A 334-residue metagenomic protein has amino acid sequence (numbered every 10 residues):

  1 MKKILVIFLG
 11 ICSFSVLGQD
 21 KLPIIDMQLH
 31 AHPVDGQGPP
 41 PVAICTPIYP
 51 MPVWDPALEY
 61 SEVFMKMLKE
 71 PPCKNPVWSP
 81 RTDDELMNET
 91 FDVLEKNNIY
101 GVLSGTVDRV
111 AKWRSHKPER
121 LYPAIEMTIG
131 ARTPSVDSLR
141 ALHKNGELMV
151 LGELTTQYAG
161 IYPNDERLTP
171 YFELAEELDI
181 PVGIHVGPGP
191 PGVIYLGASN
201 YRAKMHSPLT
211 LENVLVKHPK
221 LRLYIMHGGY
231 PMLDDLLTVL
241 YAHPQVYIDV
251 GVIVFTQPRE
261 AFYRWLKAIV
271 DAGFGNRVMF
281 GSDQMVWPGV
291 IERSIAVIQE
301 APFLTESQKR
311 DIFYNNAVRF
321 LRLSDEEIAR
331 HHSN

Functional and structural regions predicted by a protein language model:
K3, Q19-N75, N88-D92, F274-R277 (+1 more regions): Mid-to-C-terminal alpha-helical segments outside catalytic/metal-binding sites
I4-F14: Sec-dependent N-terminal signal peptides
Q28, L94, G101, P123 (+7 more regions): Divalent metal-coordination and catalytic microenvironments
H32-V34, D108-A111, G130, Q157-A159 (+4 more regions): Active-site environment of divalent metal-dependent phosphoester hydrolases
C73-R81, Y100, A124-G130, E153-P163 (+2 more regions): The substrate-binding groove and active-site-proximal loops of carbohydrate-active enzymes, especially glycoside
E85-T90, A131-L142: Short, acidic/polar
F91-V93, I99-A111, P118-T128: Short, well-structured secondary-structure segments
E119-L121, M149-V150, N164-M279, E327 (+1 more regions): Catalytic pocket-lining loop regions of alpha/beta-barrel enzymes, especially the amidohydrolase/enolase/GH5 lineages
